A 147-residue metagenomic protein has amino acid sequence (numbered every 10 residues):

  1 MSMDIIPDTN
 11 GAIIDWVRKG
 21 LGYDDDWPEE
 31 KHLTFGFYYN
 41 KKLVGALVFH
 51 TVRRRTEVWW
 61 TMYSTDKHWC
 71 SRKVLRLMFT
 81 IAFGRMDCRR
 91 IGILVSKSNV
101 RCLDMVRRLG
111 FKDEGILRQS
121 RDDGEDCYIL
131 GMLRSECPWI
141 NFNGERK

Functional and structural regions predicted by a protein language model:
M1-D24: Short amphipathic alpha-helix that is part of the acyltransferase structural core
K31-G45: Conserved beta-hairpin
R54-D66, L94: Conserved acetyl-CoA binding element of GNAT-fold acetyltransferases
T65-R76, N99-V100: Conserved glycine-rich acetyl-CoA-binding loop
G84-V95: Conserved GNAT acetyl-CoA-binding A-motif
L94, K112-C127: Conserved catalytic-core motifs of GNAT/GCN5-like acyltransferases
S98-G115: Conserved active-site alpha-helix within GNAT-family acetyltransferase domains
S120-K147: C-terminal "cap" of GNAT-fold acetyltransferases
